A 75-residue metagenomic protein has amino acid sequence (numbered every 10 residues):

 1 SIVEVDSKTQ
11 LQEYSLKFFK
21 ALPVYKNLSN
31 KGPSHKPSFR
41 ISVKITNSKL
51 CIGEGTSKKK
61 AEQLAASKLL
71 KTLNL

Functional and structural regions predicted by a protein language model:
S1-L75: Double-stranded RNA-binding/processing signature
